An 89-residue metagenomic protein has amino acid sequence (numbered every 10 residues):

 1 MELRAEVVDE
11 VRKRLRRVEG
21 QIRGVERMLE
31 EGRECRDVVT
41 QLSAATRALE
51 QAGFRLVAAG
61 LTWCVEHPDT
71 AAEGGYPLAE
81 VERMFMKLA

Functional and structural regions predicted by a protein language model:
M1-A89: Solvent-exposed interaction patches of small proteins and small membrane subunits
